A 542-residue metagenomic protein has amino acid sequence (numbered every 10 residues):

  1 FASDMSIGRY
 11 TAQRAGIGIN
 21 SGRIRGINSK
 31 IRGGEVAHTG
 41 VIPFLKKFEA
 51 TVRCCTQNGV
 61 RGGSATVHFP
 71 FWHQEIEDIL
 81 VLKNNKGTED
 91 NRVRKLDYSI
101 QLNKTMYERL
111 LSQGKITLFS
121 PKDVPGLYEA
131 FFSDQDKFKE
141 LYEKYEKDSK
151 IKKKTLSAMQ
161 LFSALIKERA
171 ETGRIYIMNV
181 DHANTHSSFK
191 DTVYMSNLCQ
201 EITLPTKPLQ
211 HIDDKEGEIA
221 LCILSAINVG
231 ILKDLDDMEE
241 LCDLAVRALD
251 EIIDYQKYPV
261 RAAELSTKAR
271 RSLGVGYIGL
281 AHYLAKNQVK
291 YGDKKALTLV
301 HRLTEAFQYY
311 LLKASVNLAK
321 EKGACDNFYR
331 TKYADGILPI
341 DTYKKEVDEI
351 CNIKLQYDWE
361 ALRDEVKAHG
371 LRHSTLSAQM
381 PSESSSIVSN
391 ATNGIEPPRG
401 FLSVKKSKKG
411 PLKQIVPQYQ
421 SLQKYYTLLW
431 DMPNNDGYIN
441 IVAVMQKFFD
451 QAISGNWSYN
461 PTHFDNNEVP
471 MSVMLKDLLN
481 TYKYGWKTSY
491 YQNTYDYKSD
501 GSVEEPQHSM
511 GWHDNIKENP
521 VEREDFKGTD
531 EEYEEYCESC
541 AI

Functional and structural regions predicted by a protein language model:
F1-G33, V41-F44, C54-N58, E168-T267 (+5 more regions): Function-dense linear segments that define catalytic or interfacial modules in macromolecule-processing proteins
S6-I7, I24-G26, Q74-I76, N84 (+15 more regions): Short, glycine-/Ser/Thr-/acidic-enriched flexible segments
S21-I27, V67-E75, Q101-N103, K122-E129 (+8 more regions): A glycine-rich phosphate-binding loop feature that marks nucleotide/adenosyl-phosphate handling sites
I31, C55-V67, K86-R92, T117 (+4 more regions): Inter-helical turn/loop segments and adjacent helix faces that build the functional surface of alpha-helical bundle
V36-K46, R53-S163, K167, E251 (+1 more regions): Conserved catalytic alpha/beta cores of large enzymes that bind or transform nucleotide phosphates and polynucleotides
C199-K207, L249, I253-D254, C351-Q356 (+3 more regions): Catalytic alpha/beta core of large soluble enzyme barrels
C242-E264, K290-S382, S454: Internal maturation/activation junctions in enzymes
F526-I542: Short acidic, low-complexity intrinsically disordered linear motifs used for protein-protein interactions
